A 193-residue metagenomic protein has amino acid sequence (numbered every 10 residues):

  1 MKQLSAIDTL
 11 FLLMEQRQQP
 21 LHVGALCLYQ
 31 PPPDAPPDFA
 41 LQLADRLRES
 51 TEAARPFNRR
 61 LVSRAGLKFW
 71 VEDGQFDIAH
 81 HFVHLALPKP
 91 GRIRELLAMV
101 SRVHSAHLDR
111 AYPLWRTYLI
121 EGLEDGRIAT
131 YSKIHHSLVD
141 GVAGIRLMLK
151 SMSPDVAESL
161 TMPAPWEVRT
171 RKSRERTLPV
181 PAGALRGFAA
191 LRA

Functional and structural regions predicted by a protein language model:
M1-H22: Generic start-of-chain signal for non-secretory N-termini
M1-I7, L26-F39, A44-A193: Soluble acyl-CoA-dependent acyltransferase catalytic core bearing the H(X)4D motif
